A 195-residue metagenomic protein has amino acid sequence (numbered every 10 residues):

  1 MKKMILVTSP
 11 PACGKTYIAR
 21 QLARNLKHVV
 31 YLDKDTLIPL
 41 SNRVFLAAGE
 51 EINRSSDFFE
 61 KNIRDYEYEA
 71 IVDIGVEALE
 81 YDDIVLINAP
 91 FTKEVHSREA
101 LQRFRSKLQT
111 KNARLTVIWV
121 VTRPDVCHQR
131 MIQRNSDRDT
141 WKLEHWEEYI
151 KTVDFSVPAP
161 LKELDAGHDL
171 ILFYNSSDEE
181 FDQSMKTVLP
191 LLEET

Functional and structural regions predicted by a protein language model:
M1-M4, D82-D83: Pre-Walker A (Motif I) flank of P-loop NTPase domains
V7: Hydrophobic anchor at the beta1->P-loop junction of P-loop NTPases
P10-P11: The conserved Walker
T16: Walker A/P-loop
R20-A70, V76: Conserved substrate/cofactor phosphate-moiety recognition/catalytic segment in nucleotide-dependent phosphotransferases
N62-K111: Glycine-rich phosphate-binding loop used to anchor ATP phosphates in small-molecule kinases, encompassing both
T110-M131: Conserved phosphate-donor/acceptor-positioning beta-strand/loop module used by diverse small-molecule
V121, Q133-S184: Small-molecule kinase domains that catalyze NTP-dependent phosphoryl transfer to phosphate-bearing small molecules
